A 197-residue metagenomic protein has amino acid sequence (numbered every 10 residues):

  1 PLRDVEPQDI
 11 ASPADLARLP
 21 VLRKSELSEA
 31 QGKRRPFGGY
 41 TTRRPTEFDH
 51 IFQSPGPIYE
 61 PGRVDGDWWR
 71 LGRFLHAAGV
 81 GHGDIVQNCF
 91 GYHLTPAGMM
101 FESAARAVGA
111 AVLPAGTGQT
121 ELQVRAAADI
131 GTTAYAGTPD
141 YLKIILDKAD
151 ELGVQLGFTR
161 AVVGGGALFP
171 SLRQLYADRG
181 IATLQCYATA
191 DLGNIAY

Functional and structural regions predicted by a protein language model:
P1-A77, G81-H82: Nucleotide 5′-phosphate-binding alpha/beta core
D49, G81-G83, G131-T132, F158: A general structural motif
S54, V86, Y135: Residue-level signal for inorganic ion chemistry
P61, D65, T95-P96, E121 (+1 more regions): Loop/helix-junction capping segments adjacent to catalytic residues or to phosphate/diphosphate-binding pockets
V64-A78, L94, A136-D150: Short, composition-biased local secondary-structure segments
H76-V112: Conserved AMP-binding loop of ANL adenylate-forming enzymes
V108-Y197: Active-site glycine/GP-rich loop and adjacent strand/helix microenvironment that borders small-molecule binding pockets
